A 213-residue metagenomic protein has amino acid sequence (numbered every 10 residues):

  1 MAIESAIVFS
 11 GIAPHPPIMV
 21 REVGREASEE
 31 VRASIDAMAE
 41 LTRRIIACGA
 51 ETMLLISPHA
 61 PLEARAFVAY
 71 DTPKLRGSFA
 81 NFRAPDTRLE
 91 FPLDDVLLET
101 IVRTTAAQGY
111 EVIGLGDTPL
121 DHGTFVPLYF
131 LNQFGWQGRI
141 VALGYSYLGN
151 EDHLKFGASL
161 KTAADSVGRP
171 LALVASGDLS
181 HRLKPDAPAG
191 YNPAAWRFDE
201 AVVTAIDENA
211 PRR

Functional and structural regions predicted by a protein language model:
A2-T104, Q108-V112: A short aromatic-anchored loop/beta-hairpin motif
R43-T52, T104-E111, F134-W136, L148-D152 (+1 more regions): Secondary-structure boundary elements
M53-S57, G114, A142, A172-S176: A structural signal for short, well-ordered beta-strand segments and their strand-loop junctions that often border
V68-F79, F134, P188-R197: A glycine- and small-aliphatic-rich helix-loop capping segment at beta-alpha/alpha-beta transitions that lines
D86, D199-R213: Short, flexible loop segments at boundaries between secondary-structure elements
E99-H153: Internal, conserved structured core segments that host functional sites
E111-G116, P170, P211-R213: Flexible, glycine/charged-enriched surface loops at secondary-structure junctions
G144-F198: Active-site beta-strand/loop microenvironment that shapes enzyme catalytic pockets
